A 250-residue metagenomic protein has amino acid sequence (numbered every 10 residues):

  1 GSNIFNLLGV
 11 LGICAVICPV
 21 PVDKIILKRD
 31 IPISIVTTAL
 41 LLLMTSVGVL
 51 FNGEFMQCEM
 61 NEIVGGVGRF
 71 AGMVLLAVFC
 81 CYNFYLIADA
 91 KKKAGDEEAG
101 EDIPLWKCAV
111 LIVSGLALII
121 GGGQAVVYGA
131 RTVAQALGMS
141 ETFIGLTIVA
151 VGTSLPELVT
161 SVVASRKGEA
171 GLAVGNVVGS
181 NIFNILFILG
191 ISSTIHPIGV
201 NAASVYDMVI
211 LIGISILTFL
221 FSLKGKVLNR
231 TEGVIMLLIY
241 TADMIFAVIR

Functional and structural regions predicted by a protein language model:
G1-R250: Hydrophobic alpha-helical segments, chiefly the membrane-spanning helices and signal/signal-anchor peptides
